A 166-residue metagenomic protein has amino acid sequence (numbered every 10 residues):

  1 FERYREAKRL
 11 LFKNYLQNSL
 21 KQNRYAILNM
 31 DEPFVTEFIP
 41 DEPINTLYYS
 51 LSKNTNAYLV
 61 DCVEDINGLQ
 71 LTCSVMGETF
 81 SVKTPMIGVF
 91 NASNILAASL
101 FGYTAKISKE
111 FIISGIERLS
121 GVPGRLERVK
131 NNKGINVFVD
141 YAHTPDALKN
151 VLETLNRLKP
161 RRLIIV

Functional and structural regions predicted by a protein language model:
F1-V137, P160-R161: Acidic, Mg2+-coordinating active-site environments of NTP-dependent enzymes
E32, H143-T144: Short, glycine/acidic-enriched loop or turn micro-motifs at the edges of active sites
A92, P145-D146: Loop/helix-junction capping segments adjacent to catalytic residues or to phosphate/diphosphate-binding pockets
V122-G124, D146-V166: Active-site beta-alpha connecting loops in nucleotide-dependent enzymes
V137-H143: Switch II (G3) loop of P-loop NTPases
